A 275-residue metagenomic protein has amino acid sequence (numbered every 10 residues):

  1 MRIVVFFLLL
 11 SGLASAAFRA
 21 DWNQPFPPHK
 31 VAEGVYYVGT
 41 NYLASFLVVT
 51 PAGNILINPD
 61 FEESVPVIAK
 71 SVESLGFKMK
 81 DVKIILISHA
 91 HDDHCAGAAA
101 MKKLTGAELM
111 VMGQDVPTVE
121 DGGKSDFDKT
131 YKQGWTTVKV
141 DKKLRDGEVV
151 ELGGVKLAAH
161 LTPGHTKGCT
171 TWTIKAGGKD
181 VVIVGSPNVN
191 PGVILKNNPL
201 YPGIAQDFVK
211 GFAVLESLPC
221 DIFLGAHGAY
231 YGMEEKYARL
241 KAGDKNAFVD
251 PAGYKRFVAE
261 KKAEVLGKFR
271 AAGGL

Functional and structural regions predicted by a protein language model:
I3-G12: Sec-dependent N-terminal signal peptides
A17-R19, Q24-F26, K30-E33, D81 (+3 more regions): Metallo-beta-lactamase
D21-L75, T171-N190: Conserved beta-strand hairpin/beta-sheet module of binuclear metal-dependent hydrolase folds, prominently
V35, E63-P66, E73-V149, G243 (+3 more regions): Active-site HxH/HxHxD metal-binding segment of metal-dependent hydrolases
G53, K80-K83, T105-E108, V155-L157 (+2 more regions): Loop/turn elements at helix/coil->beta-strand transitions in domains of secreted/extracellular proteins
I57-P59, D81-A90, L109-M112, L161-G164 (+2 more regions): Active-site neighborhood of phospho(di)ester-bond hydrolases with catalytic His/Asp-centered motifs
S64, A90-A96, V116-V119, K167-T170 (+2 more regions): Active-site environment of divalent metal-dependent phosphoester hydrolases
K175, D180, V189-P191, Y201-L275: Divalent-metal (often Zn2+) His-rich catalytic cores of metallo-beta-lactamase-fold enzymes
